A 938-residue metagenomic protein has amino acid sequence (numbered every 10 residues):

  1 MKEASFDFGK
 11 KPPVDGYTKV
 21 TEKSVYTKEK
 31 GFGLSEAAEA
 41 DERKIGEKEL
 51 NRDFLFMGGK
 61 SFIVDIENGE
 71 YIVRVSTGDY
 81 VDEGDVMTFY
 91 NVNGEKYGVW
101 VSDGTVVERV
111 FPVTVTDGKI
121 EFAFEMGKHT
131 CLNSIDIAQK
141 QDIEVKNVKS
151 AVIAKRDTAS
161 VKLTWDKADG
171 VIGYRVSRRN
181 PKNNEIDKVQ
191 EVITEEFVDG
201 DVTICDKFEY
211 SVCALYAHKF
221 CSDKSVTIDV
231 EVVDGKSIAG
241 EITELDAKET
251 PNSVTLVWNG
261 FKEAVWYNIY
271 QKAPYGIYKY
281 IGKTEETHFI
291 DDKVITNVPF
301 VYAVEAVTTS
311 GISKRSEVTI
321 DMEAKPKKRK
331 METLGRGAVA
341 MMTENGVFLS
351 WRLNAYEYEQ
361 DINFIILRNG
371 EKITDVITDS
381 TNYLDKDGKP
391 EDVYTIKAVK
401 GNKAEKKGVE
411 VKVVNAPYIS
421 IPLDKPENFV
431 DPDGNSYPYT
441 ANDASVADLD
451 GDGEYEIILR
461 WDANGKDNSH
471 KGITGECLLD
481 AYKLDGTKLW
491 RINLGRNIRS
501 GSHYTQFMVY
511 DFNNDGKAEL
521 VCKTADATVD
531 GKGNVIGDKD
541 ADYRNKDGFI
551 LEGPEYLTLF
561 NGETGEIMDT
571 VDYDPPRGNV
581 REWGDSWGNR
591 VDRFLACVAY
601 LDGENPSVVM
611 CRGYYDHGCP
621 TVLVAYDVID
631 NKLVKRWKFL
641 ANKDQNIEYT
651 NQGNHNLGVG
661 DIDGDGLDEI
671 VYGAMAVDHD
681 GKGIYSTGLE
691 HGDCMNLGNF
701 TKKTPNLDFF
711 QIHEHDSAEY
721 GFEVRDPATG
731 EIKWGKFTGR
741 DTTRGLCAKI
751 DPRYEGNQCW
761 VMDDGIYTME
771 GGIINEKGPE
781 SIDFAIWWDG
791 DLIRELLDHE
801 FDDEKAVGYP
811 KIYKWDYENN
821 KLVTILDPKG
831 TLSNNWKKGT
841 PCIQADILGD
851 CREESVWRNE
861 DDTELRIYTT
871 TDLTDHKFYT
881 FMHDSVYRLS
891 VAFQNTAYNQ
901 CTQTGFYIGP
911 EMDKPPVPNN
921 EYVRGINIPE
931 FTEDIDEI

Functional and structural regions predicted by a protein language model:
M1-I143: Compositionally biased, intrinsically disordered or flexible polar/acidic segments
K60-V64, V107-F111, E195-F197, T287-F289 (+1 more regions): Short strand-edge motifs at loop-to-beta-strand transitions and within beta-strands of extracellular beta-rich domains
N91-Y97, R178-I186, A217-K219, Q271-Y278 (+4 more regions): Change "in extracellular beta-sheet-rich domains … of secreted and cell-surface proteins" to "in beta-sheet-rich domains
I143-D169, I204, K219-K262, T296 (+2 more regions): Pro/Thr/Ser/Gly-rich low-complexity, intrinsically disordered linker/stalk tracts
A168-N180, N259-A273, N354-L367: Solvent-exposed loop/turn segments flanking beta-strands in beta-repeat/beta-sandwich domains
K188-I193, Y280-E285, I373-D379: Short beta-strand segments within Ig-like beta-sandwich modules, predominantly Fibronectin type-III
D199-F220, D291-G311, D385-N402: Beta-strand-rich modules
A324-G337, G346, L353-E359, E371 (+1 more regions): Beta-propeller-forming repeat regions
